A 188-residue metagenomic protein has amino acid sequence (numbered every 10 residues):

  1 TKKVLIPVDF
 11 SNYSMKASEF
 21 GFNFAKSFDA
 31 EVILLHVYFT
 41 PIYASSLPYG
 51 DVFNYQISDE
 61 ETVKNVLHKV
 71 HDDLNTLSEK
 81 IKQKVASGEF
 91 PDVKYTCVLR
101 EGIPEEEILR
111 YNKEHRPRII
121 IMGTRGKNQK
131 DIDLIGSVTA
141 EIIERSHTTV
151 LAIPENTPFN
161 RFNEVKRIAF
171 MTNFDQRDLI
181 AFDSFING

Functional and structural regions predicted by a protein language model:
T1-E19, F90, R118-T124, N128-K130 (+2 more regions): Intrinsically disordered or low-complexity boundary/linker segments at protein termini and domain junctions
K2-E60, V165-G188: Small/aliphatic-rich secondary-structure junction motif
A25, N112, I142-I143: A generic structural signal for well-ordered alpha-helical segments
F39-I42, H68, T76-I120: Structural beta-alpha unit
N54-D72: A short acidic, glycine-rich active-site loop that binds or catalyzes chemistry on phosphate/adenosine moieties
